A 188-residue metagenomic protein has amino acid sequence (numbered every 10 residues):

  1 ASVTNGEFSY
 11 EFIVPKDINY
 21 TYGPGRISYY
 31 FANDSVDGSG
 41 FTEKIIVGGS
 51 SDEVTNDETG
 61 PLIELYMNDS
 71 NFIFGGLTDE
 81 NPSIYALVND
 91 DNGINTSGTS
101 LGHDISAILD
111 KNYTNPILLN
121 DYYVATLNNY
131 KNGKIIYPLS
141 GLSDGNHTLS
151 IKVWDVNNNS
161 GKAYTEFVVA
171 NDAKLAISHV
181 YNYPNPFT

Functional and structural regions predicted by a protein language model:
A1-S50, E64-M67, N71, Y85-N171: Long, low-complexity serine/threonine/glycine- and acidic-rich segments characteristic of extracellular
E53: An acidic-aromatic loop/edge-strand motif
T59-I63: Boundary/junction segments of secreted and surface-exposed precursor proteins
Y66-D69, L77, D172-T188: Surface-exposed, proline-anchored Ser/Thr-rich loop/turn motifs
E80-P82: Short, solvent-exposed loop/turn segments enriched in Ser/Thr/Gly
